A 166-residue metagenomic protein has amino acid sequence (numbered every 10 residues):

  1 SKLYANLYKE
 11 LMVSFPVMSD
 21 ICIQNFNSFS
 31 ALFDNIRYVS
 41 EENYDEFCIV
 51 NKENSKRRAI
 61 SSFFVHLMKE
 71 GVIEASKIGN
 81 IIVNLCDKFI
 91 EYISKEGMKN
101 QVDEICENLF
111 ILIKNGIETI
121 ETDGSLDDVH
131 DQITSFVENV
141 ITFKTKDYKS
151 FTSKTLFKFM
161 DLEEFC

Functional and structural regions predicted by a protein language model:
S1-C166: Alpha-helical interaction scaffolds
